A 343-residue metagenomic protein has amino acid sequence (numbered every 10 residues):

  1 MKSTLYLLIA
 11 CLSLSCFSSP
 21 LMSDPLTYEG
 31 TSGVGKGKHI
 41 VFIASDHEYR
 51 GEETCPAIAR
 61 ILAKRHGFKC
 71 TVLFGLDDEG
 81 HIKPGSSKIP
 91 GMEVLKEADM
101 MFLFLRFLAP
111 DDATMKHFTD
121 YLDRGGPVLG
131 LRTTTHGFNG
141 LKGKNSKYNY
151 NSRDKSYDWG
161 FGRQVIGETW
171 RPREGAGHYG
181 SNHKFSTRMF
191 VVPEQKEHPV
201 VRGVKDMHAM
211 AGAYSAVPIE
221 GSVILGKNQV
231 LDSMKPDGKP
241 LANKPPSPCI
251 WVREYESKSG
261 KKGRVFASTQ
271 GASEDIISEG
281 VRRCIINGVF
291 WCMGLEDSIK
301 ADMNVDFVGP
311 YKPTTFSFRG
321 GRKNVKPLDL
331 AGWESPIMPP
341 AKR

Functional and structural regions predicted by a protein language model:
M1-L5: Positively charged n-region of N-terminal signal peptides that target proteins for export
Y6-F17: Bacterial N-terminal signal peptides
M22, L26-T31, V41-I43, H47-F138: Helical hinge/lid and interdomain linker segments adjacent to catalytic or ligand-binding clefts that mediate domain
M22-G35, T54, K64-R65, E93 (+1 more regions): Extracellular ligand-binding/catalytic regions of CAZymes and related secreted enzymes and adhesion modules
K36, T54-I58, V94, T114-F118 (+4 more regions): Stable alpha-helical elements in mature extracytoplasmic
K36-G37, L131-G238, A301-R343: An acidic, glycine-rich "communication" segment
S45-E48, G180, K184-M189, V201 (+2 more regions): Active-site rim elements
H47-E48, L108, T135-G137, Q229-D232 (+2 more regions): Short, solvent-exposed loop/turn segments at secondary-structure junctions
